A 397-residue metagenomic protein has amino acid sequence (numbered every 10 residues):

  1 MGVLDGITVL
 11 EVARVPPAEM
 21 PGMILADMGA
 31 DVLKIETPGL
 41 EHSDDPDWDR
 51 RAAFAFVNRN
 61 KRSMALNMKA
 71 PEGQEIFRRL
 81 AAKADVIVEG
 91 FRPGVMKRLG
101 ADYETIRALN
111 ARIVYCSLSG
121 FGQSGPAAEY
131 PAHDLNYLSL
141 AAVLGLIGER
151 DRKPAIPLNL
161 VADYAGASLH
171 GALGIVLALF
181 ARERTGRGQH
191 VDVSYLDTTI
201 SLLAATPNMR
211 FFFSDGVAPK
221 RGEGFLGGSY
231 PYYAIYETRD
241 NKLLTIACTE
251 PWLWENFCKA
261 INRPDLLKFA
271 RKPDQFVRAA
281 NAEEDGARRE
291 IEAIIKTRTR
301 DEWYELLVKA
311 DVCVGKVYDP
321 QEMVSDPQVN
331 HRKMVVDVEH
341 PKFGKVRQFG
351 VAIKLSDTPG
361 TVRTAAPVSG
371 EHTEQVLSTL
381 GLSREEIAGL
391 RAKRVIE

Functional and structural regions predicted by a protein language model:
M1-R184, V368, E374-E397: N-terminal helix-loop segment corresponding to the beta1-alpha1 unit of nucleotide/adenylate-binding folds
F54, K220-G228, A234-I235, F343-V346 (+1 more regions): Short Gly/Pro-enriched turn/cap motifs at secondary-structure boundaries
F121-G122, Y195-I200, D240-K242, C248-L253 (+1 more regions): Glycine-rich beta-alpha junction loops
Q123, R152-V161, E183-T199, R221-L226 (+1 more regions): Conserved Rossmann-fold dehydrogenase catalytic segment
S168-G188, S201-S214, C258-D265: Oxidoreductase and adenylate-handling cofactor-binding alpha/beta cores
Y232-A310, V314: Aromatic-enriched alpha-helical interface/lid elements that frame and gate functional surfaces
V308-V329: Conserved PLP cofactor-binding pocket of PLP-dependent enzymes
K342-G389: Flexible, small-/acidic-enriched active-site or ligand-binding loops
